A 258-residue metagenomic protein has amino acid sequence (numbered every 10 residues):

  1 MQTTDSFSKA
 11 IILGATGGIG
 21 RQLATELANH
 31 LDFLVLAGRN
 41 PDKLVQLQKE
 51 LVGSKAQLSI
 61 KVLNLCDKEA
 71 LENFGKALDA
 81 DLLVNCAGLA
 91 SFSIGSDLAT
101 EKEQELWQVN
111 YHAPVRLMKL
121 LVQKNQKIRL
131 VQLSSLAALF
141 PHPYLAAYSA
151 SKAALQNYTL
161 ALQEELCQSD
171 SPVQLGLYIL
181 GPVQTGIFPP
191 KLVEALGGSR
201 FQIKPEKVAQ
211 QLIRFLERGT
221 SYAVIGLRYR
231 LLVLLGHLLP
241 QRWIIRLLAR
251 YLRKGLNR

Functional and structural regions predicted by a protein language model:
T16-G17: Conserved glycine-rich cofactor-binding loop
L31-Q46: Conserved glycine-rich Rossmann-like NAD(P)H-binding loop of the short-chain dehydrogenase/reductase
C86-F92: Conserved NAD(P)H cofactor-binding loop of Rossmann-fold oxidoreductase domains
I94-W107: Substrate-binding pocket helix/loop in short-chain dehydrogenase/reductase
M118, S151: Active-site helix of classical SDR
S135: Residue(s) in the substrate-gating loop at a strand-loop-helix junction that position the organic substrate next
L177, A195-L232: C-terminal helical subdomain
